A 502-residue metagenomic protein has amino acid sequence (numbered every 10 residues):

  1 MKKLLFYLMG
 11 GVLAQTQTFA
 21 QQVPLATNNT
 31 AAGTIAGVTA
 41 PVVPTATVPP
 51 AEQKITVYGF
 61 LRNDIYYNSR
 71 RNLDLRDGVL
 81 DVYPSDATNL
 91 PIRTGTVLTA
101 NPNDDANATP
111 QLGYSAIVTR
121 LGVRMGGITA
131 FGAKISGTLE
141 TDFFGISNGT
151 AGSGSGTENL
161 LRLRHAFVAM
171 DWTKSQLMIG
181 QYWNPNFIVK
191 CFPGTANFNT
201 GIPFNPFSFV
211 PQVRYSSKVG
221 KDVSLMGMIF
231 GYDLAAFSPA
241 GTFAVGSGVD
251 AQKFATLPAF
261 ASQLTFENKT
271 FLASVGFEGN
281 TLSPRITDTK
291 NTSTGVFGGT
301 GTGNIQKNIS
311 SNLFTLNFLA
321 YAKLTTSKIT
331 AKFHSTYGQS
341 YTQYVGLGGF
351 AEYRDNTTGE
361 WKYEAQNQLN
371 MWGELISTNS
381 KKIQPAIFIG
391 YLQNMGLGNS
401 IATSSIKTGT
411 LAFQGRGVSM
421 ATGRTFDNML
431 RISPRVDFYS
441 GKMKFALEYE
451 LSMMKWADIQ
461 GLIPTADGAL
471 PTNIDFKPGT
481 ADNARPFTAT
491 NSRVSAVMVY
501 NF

Functional and structural regions predicted by a protein language model:
F6-Y7, G11-R76: N-terminal periplasmic/intermembrane-space "pro-region" immediately following the signal or transit peptide
V48-V79, Y83, A87-T99, D104-A235 (+4 more regions): Outer membrane beta-barrel
K54, S115-R120, R162-H165, S208-Q212 (+6 more regions): Transmembrane beta-barrel architecture of outer-membrane proteins
N68-N72, N148-T150, I188-F192, L234-P239 (+6 more regions): Outer-membrane beta-barrel proteins
G78-T94, Y353-T358, G409, A466-I474 (+1 more regions): Surface-exposed loop/turn segments flanking beta-strands in extracellular/periplasmic regions
A106-T109, A151-G154, T195-G201, P239-D250 (+4 more regions): Extracellular loop and loop/strand-boundary signature of outer-membrane beta-barrel proteins
E267-F426, L430: Detector for outer-membrane/organellar transmembrane beta-barrel domains, recognizing the amphipathic beta-strand
P486-F502: Outer-membrane beta-barrel "beta-signal"
